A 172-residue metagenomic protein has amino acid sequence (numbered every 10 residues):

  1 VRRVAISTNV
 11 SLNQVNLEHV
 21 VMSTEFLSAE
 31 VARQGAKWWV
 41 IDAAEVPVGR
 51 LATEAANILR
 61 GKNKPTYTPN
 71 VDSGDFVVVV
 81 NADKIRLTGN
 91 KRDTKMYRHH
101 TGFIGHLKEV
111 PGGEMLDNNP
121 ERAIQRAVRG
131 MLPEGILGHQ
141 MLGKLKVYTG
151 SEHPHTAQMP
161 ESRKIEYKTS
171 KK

Functional and structural regions predicted by a protein language model:
V1-V20: N-terminal amphipathic/basic-hydrophobic helices that include classical n-h-c signal peptides and signal-anchor
V4-A5, T66, Y148: Small/flexible residues
V15-R126, I136, M159-K172: Ribosome large-subunit tunnel/peptidyl-transferase-proximal elements
D83-I85, G150-P154: Short, internal active-site loops enriched in acidic
G138-Y148: C-terminal structural segments of small proteins and small subunits
